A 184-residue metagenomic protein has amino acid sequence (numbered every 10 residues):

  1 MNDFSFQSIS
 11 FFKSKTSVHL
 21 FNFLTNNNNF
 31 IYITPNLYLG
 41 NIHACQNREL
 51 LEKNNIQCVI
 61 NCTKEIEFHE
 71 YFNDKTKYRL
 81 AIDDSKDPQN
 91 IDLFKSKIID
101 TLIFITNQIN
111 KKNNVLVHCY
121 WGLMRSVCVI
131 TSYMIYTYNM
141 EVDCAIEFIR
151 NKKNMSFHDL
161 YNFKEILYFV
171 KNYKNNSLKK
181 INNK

Functional and structural regions predicted by a protein language model:
M1-L20: Cytosolic, low-complexity regulatory segments enriched in Ser/Pro/Gly with interspersed Lys/Arg in eukaryotic signaling
H19-V117, S132, Y136-K174: Cysteine-based protein phosphatase catalytic domain of the PTP/DSP
C119-W121: Short, well-ordered beta-to-alpha junction loops that form the rim of enzyme active sites and present histidine/acidic
L123-C128: Glycine-rich nucleophile elbow surrounding the catalytic serine of serine-hydrolase chemistry
N175-K179: Alpha-helical linker/edge segments of TPR/alpha-solenoid repeat scaffolds and analogous pre-/post-domain helices
N183-K184: Long, low-complexity intrinsically disordered regions
